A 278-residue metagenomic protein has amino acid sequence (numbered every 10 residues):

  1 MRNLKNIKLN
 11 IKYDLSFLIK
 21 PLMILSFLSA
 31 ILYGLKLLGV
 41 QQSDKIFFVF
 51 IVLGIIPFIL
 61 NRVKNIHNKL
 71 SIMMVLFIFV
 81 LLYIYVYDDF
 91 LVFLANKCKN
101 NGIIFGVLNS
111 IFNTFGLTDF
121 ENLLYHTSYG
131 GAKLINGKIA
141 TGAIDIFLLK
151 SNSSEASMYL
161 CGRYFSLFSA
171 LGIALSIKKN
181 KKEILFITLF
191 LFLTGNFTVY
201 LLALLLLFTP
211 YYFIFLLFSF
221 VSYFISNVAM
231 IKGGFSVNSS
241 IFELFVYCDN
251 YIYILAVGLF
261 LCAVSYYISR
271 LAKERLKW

Functional and structural regions predicted by a protein language model:
M1-K64, L204-A229: Early transmembrane hairpin of solute transport permeases
L4, I187-F190, F197-W278: Transmembrane alpha-helical segments and their short flanking loops that form helix-hairpins/helix-helix interfaces
P21-K36, V49-N61, M73-I84, N109 (+5 more regions): Hydrophobic core segments of alpha-helical transmembrane domains in multi-pass membrane transport and ion-translocation
G34-V40, Y85-V92, N227-N238: Membrane-helix interface motif
S43-F48, K97-I111, T118, K181-E183 (+2 more regions): Membrane-interfacial loop-to-helix junctions in multi-pass transporters
L76-I135: Aromatic-rich transmembrane-lumenal/periplasmic boundary elements in polytopic membrane proteins
N113, L148-Y159, F242-A256: Membrane-interface segments at the starts/ends of alpha-helical transmembrane spans
N122-S169: Individual transmembrane alpha-helix segments
